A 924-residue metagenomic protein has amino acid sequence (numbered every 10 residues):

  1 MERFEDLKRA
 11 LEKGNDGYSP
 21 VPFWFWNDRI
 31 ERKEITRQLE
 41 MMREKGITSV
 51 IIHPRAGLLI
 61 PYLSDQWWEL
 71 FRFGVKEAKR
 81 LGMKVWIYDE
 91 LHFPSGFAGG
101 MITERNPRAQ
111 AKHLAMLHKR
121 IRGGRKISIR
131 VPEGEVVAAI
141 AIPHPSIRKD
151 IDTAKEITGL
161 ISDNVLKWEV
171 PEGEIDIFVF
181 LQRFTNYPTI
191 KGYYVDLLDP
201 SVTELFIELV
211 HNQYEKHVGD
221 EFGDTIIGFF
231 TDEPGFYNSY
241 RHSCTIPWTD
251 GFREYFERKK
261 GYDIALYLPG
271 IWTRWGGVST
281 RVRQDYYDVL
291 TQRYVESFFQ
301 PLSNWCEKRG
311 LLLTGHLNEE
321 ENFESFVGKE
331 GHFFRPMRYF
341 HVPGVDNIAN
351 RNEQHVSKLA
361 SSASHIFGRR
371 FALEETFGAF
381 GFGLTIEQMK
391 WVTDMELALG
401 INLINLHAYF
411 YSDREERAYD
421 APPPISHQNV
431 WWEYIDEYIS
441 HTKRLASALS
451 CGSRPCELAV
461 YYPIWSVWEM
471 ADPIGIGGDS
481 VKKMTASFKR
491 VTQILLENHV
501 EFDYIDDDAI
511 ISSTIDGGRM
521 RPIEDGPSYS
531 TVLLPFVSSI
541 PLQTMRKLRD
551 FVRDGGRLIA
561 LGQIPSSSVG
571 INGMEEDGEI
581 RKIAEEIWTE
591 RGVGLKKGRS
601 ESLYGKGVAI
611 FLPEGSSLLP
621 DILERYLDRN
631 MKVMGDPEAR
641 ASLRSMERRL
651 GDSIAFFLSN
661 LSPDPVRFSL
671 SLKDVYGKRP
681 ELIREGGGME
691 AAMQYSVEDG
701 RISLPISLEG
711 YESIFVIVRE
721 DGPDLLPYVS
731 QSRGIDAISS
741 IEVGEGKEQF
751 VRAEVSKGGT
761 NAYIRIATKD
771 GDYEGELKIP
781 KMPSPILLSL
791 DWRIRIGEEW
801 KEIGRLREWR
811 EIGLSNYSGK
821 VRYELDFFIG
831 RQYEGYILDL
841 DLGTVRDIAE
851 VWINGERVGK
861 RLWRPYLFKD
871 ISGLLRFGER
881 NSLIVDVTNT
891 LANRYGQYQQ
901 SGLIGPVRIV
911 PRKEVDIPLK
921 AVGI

Functional and structural regions predicted by a protein language model:
M1-G17, K33: N-terminal carbohydrate-binding accessory modules
Y18-V21, E31-T36, S49-V50, R55 (+10 more regions): Carbohydrate-binding surfaces of carbohydrate-active enzymes
F97-D220: Catalytic and substrate-binding clefts that recognize carbohydrates or anionic sugar/phosphate headgroups
L166-W168, S703-I706, V751-V755, L867-L874: Exposed aromatic-hydrophobic patches
T185-N186, G722-P723, D770-E774, T888-Y895: Short acidic/polar inter-strand loop motif in beta-rich domains
F827-N854, R861-L862, L883-V885: Aromatic-lined ligand-binding clefts that engage carbohydrates, nucleic acids, or primary amines
F828, Y866-R880, D886: Short, surface-exposed tryptophan/glycine-enriched loops that mediate extracellular molecular recognition
R894-I924: Exposed low-complexity, polar/acidic, P/S/T/G-rich flexible segments that act as propeptides, protease-susceptible
